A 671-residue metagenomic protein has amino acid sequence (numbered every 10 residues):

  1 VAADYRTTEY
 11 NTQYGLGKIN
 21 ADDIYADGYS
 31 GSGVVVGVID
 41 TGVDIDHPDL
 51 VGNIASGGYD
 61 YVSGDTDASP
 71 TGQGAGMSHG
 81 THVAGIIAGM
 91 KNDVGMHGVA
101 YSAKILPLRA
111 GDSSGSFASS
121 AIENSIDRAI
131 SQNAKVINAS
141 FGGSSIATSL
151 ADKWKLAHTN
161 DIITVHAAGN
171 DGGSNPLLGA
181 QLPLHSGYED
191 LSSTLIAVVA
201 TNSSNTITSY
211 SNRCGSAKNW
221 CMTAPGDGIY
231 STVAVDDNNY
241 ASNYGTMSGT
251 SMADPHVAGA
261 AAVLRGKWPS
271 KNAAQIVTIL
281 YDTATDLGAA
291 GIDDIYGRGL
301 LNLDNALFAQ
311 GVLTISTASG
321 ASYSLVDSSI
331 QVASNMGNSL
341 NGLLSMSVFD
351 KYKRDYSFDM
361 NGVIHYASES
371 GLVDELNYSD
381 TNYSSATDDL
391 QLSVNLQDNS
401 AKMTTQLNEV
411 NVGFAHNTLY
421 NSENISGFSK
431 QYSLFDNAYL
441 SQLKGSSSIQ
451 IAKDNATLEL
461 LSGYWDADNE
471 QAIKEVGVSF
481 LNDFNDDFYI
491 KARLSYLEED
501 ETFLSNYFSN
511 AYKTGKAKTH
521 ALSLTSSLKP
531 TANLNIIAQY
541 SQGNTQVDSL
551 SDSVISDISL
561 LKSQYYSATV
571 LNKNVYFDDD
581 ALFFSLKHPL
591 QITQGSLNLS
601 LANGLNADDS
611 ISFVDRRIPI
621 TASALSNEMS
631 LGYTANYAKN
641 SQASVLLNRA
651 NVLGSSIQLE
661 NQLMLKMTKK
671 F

Functional and structural regions predicted by a protein language model:
A2, T12, D23-G57, G64-S119 (+5 more regions): Subtilisin-like serine protease catalytic core
T8-N20, A134-A139, N160, T194-A197 (+1 more regions): C-terminal subdomain of the subtilisin-like protease fold in secreted/lumenal serine endopeptidases
Y25-A26, S30-S32, S78, M90-D93 (+2 more regions): Substrate-binding/access-modulating region of protease and related hydrolase catalytic domains
D40, P48, G64, L184-A262 (+1 more regions): Extracellular S/T/G-rich loop segment that most often corresponds to the catalytic His/Ser-adjacent loop
A84-I87, L106-G111, K135, G226-Y296: Hydrolase catalytic cores
D388-L390, N399, Q406-V412, D454-L458 (+5 more regions): Outer-envelope beta-barrel architecture signal
T405-L407, I449-K453, N482-F484, L528 (+3 more regions): Residue-level signature of outer-membrane beta-barrel architecture
N421-S441, E459-S462, E470, L481 (+4 more regions): Outer membrane beta-barrel transmembrane domains
